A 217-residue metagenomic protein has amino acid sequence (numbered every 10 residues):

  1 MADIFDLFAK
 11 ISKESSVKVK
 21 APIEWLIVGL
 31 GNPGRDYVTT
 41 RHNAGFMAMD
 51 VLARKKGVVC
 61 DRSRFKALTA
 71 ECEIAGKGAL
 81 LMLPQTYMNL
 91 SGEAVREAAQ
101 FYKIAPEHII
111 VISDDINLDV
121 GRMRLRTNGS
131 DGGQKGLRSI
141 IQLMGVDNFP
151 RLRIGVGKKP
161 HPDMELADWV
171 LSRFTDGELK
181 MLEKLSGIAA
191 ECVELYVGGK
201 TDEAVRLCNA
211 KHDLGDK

Functional and structural regions predicted by a protein language model:
A2-N128, R138-R153, K159-E165, S172 (+4 more regions): Nucleotide and nucleotide-moiety/phosphate-recognizing core
